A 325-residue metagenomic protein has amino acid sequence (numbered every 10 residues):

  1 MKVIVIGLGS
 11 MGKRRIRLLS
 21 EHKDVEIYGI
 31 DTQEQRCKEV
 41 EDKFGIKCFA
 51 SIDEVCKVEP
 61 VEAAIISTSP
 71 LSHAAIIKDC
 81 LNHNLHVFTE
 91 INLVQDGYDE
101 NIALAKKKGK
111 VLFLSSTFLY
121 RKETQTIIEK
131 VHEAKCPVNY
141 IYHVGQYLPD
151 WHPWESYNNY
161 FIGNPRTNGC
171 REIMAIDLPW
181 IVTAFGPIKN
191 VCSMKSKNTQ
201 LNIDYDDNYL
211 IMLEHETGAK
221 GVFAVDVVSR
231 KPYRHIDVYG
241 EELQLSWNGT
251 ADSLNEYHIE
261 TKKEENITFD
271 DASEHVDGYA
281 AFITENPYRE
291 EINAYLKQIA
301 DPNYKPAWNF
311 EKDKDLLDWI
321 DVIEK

Functional and structural regions predicted by a protein language model:
M1-F44, L296: N-terminal Rossmann-like dinucleotide-binding module
D24, I46, H83-L85, K108-K110 (+1 more regions): A short helix->loop->beta-strand "cap" motif at the edges of active sites that frequently abuts
G45-I52: Conserved SAM-binding strand-loop segment of SAM-dependent methyltransferases
A63, S69, A74-L119: Beta-strand-loop-alpha-helix segment that lines the small-molecule cofactor/substrate pocket of alpha/beta enzymes
A63-I66, K110, E216, F282 (+1 more regions): C-terminal helix-rich "cap/oligomerization" subdomain common to oxidoreductases
T68-S69, D226: Short glycine-/small-residue-rich Rossmann-like dinucleotide-binding loops
F118-M194, T199-N202: Predominantly a Rossmann-like dinucleotide-binding segment in NAD(P)-dependent oxidoreductases
A175-S253, R289-N303, V322: Contiguous beta-strand/loop segments that form the cofactor/metal-binding neighborhood of enzyme cores
